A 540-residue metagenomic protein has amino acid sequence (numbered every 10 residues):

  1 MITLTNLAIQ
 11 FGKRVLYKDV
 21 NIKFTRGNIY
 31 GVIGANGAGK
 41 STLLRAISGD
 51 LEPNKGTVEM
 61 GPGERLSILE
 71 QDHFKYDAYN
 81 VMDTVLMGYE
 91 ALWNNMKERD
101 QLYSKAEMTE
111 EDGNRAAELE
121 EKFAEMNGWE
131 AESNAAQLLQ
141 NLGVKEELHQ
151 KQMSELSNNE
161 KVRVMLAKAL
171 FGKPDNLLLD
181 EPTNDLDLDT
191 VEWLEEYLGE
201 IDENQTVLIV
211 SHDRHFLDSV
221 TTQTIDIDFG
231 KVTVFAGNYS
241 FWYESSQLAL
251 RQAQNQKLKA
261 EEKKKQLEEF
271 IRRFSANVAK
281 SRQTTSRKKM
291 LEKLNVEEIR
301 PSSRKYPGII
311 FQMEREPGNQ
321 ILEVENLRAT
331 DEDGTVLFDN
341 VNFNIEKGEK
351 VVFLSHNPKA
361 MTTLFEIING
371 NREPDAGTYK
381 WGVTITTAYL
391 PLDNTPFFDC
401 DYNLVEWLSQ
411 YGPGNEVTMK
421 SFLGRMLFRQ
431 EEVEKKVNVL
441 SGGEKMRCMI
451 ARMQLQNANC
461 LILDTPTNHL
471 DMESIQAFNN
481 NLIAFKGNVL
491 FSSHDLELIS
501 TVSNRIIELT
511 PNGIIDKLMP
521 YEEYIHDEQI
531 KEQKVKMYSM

Functional and structural regions predicted by a protein language model:
M1-K257, E314-M540: ABC ATP-binding cassette signature C-motif
E90, E269, A276, V296-I299 (+2 more regions): Generic structural signal for secondary-structure transition and capping sites
L102, T109, M126, L267 (+4 more regions): Hydrophobic stripe of amphipathic alpha-helices that form coiled-coil interfaces
E121, R273-F274, P307-F311, E406: Short hinge/gating elements
A136-L142, E269, R273, K289-L294: Short amphipathic coiled-coil heptad-repeat segments
A253-K289, K305, H526-M540: ABC ATPase nucleotide-binding domains
R287-K305, K350: ABC transporter TMD-NBD coupling linker
I299-E323: Amphipathic heptad-repeat alpha-helical coiled-coil/stalk segments that mediate oligomerization, filament/stalk
